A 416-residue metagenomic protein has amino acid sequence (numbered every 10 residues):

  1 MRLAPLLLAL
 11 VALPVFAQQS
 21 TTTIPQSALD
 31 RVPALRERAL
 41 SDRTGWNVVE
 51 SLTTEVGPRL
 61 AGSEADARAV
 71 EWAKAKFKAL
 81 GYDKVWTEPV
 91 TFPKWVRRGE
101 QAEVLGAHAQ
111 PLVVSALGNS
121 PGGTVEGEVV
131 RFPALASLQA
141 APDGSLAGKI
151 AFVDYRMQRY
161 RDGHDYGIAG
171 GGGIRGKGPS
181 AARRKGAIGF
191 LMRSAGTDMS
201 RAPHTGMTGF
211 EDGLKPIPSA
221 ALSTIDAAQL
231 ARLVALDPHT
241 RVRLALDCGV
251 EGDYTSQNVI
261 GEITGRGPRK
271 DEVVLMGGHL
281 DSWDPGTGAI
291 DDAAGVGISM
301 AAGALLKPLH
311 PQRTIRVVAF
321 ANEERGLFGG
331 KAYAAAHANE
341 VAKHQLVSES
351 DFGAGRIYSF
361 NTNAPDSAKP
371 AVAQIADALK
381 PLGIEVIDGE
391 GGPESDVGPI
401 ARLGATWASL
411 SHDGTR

Functional and structural regions predicted by a protein language model:
A12-P14: N-terminal signal peptide c-region/cleavage motif recognized by signal peptidases
T21-R31, E50, T54-H164: Noncatalytic luminal/extracellular "stalk/propeptide" segments of secretory-pathway proteins
T23-I24, L29-S63, A202-M207, D281 (+1 more regions): N-terminal capping segment at the start of a domain
A28-R31, T44-V49, V56, A65-A73 (+9 more regions): Stable alpha-helical elements in mature extracytoplasmic
L29-R31, A107-D143, T208-A289, A301-A304 (+1 more regions): Soluble metallo-hydrolase cores and metallopeptidase-like ectodomains found primarily in the secretory/periplasmic
V32-L40, T54-E64, A116, G127-F132 (+6 more regions): Second-shell loop/turn segments in exported
A39, T53-L60, A73, F77-K84 (+11 more regions): Sec/Tat-exported extracytoplasmic proteins
A107-A109, G122-G127, I217-L222, A227-A228 (+5 more regions): Metal-dependent peptidase/peptidase-like ectodomains
